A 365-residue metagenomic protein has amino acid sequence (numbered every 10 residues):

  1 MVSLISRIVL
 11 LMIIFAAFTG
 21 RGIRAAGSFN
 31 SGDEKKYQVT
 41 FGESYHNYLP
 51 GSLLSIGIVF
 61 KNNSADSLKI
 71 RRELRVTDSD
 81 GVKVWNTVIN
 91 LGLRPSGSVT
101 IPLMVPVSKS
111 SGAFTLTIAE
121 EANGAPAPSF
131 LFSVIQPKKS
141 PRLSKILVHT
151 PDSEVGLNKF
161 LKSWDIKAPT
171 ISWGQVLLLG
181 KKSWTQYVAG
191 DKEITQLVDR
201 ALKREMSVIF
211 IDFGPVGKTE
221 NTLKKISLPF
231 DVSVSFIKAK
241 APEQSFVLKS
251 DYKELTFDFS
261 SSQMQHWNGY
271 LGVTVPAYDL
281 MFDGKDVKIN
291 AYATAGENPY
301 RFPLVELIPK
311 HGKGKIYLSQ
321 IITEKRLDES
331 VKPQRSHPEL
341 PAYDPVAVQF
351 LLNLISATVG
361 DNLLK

Functional and structural regions predicted by a protein language model:
M1-V9: Bacterial N-terminal signal peptides that target proteins for export
I8-A17: Bacterial N-terminal signal peptides
L11-M12, G22-R24: Cleavable N-terminal signal peptides
A26-D78, T87-V99, L103, S110-A119 (+3 more regions): Extracellular ligand-binding/catalytic regions of CAZymes and related secreted enzymes and adhesion modules
P128-I166: Short, charged N-terminal beta->alpha structural module
V148-E154, L178-V188, F210-G214, Q320-I322: Structural motif
D165-Q175: Short acidic low-complexity segments
K182-G272, V346, F350-L352: A glycine-rich, often tryptophan-bearing local segment used as a flexible ligand/cofactor-contacting loop or short
